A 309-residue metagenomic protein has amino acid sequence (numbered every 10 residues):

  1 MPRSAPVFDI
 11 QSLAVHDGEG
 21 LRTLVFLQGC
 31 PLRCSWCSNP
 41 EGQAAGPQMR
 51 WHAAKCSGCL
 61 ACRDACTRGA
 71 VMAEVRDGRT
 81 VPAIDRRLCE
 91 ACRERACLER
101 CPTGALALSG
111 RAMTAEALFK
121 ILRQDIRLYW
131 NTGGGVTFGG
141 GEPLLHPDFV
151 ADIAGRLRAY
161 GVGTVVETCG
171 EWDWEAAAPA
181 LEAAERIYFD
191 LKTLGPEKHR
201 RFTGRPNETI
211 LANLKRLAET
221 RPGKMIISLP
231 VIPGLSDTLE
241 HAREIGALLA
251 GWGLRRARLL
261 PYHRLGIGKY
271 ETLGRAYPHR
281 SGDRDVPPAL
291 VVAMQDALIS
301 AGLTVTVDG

Functional and structural regions predicted by a protein language model:
M1-E19, V231-G309: Auxiliary Fe-S-binding modules of radical SAM enzymes
V7-A61, P82-A91: N-terminal pre-triad scaffold of radical SAM enzymes
I10, Q28, P40, R86 (+5 more regions): Fold-independent oxyanion-binding glycine-rich loops and adjacent beta-strand/coil segments at enzyme active sites
S35-G42, A61-V81, R93-R111: Iron-sulfur cluster-binding cysteine motifs and their immediate structural context in ferredoxin-like electron-transfer
W51, R200-P206, G274-D283: Short glycine-enriched, charge-decorated loop/helix-capping segments at active-site entrances that position
W51-S57, G110-K120, D125: Extended, non-globular alpha-helical segments
G104, A159-Y160, A301: Conserved dinucleotide-binding and phosphotransfer motif residues
E116-E271: Conserved AdoMet/S-adenosylmethionine-binding subsite of the radical SAM
